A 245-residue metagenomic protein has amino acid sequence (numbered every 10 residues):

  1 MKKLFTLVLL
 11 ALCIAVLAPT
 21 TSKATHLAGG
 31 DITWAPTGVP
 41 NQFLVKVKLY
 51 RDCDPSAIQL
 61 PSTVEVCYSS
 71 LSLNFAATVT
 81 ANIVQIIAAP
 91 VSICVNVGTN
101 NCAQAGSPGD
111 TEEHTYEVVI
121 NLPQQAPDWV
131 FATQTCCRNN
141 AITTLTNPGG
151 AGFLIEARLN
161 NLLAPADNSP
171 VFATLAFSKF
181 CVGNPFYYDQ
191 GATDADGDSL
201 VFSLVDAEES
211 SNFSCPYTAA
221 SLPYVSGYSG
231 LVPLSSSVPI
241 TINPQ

Functional and structural regions predicted by a protein language model:
M1-A28: Bacterial Sec-dependent N-terminal signal peptides
S22-Q245: Long, compositionally biased, intrinsically disordered segments
